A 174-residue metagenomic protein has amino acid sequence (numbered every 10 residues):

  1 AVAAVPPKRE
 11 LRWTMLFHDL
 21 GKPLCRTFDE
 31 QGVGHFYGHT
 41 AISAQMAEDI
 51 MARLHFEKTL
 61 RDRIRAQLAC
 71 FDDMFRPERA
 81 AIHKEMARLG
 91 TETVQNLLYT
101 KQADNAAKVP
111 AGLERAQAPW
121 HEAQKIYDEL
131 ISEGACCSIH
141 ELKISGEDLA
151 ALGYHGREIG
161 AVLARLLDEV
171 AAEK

Functional and structural regions predicted by a protein language model:
A1-A116: Divalent metal-dependent catalytic cores for phosphoryl transfer on phosphate-bearing substrates
D49-R53, K108-K174: Charged substrate- and nucleic-acid-binding regions of tRNA-handling and nucleotidyl-transfer enzymes, centered on
